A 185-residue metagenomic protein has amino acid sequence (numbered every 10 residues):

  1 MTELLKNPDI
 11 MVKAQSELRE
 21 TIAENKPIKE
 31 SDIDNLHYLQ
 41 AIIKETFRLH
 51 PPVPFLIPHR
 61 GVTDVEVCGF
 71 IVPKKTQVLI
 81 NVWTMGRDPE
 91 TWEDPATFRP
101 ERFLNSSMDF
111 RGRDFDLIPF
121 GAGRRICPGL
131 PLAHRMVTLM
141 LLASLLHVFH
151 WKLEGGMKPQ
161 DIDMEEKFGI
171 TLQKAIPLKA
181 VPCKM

Functional and structural regions predicted by a protein language model:
M1-R19, T46, P73-N81, I118 (+2 more regions): Central I-helix of cytochrome P450 enzymes
P8-I10, Q15, L130-I170: Cytochrome P450 heme-binding "Cys pocket" and the immediately downstream C-terminal segment
P27-F70, P89, A96: Conserved cytochrome P450 K-helix E-x-x-R motif and the immediately C-terminal K′/meander segment
I33, H50, I80-M108: Conserved cytochrome P450 K-helix/beta-meander segment immediately N-terminal to the heme-binding cysteine loop
H37-A41, F115, R135-A143: A structural signal for well-ordered alpha-helical segments within the folded catalytic domains of diverse enzymes
T63-V67, L104, M164-F168: Eukaryotic intrinsically disordered and solvent-exposed regulatory patches
Q77, H150, G169-M185: C-terminal helix/juxtamembrane-tail motif
S106-V137, E165-K167: Cytochrome P450 heme-thiolate "Cys pocket" and heme-binding signature region
